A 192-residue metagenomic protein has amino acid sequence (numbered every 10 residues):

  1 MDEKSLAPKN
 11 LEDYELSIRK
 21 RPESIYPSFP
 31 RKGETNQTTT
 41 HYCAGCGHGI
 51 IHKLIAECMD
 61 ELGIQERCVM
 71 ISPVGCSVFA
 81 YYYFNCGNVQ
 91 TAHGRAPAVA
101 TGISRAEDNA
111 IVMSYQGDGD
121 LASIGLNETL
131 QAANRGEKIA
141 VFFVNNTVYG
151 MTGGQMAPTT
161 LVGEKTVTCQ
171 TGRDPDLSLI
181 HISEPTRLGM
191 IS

Functional and structural regions predicted by a protein language model:
M1-Y42, H48-C68: Iron-sulfur (Fe-S) cluster-binding modules
P30-T40, V78-V89, A110-M113, L161-V167: Glycine/charged-rich beta-loop-alpha catalytic/anionic-binding loops adjacent to active sites
H41-G45, Y115-G119, E164-P175, R187: Flexible, glycine/proline-enriched loop segments at strand-loop-helix junctions that form or flank small-ligand binding
G49-L54, Q65, G94-A98, E107 (+2 more regions): Conserved active-site and cofactor/substrate-binding residues in soluble primary-metabolism enzymes
L62-A80: Conserved beta-ketoacyl condensing-enzyme motif
V74-G150: Thiamine diphosphate
E128, N134-L179, S183: Phosphate/pyrophosphate-binding betaalpha-module
I180-S192: Single conserved hydrophobic/aromatic residue that forms the stacking wall/gate of nucleotide- or nucleobase-binding
